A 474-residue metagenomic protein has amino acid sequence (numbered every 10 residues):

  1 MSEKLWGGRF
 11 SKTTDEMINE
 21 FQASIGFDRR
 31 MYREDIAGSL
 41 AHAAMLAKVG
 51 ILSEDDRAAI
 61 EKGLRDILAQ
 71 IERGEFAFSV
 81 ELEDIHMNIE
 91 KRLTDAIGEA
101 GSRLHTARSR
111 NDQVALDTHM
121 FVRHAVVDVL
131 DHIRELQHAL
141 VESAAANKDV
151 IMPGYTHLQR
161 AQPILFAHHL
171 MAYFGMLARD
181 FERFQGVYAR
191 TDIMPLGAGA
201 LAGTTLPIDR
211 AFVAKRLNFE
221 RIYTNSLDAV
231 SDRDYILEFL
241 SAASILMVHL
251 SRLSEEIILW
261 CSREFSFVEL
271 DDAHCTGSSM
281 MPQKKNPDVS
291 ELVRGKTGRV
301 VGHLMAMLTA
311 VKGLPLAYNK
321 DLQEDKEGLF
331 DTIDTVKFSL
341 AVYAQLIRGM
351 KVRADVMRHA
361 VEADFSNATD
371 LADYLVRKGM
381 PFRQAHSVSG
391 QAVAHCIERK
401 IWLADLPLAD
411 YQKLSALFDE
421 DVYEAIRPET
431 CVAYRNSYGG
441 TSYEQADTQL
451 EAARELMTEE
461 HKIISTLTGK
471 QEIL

Functional and structural regions predicted by a protein language model:
M1-G203, I208-A214, T276-G277, D288 (+3 more regions): A helix-coil-helix interface module used to build multimeric assemblies and to scaffold catalytic/cofactor sites
S2-G38, E99-A100, Q283-L474: Glycine-rich cofactor/substrate-binding loops
S39, H86, E90, I236-F239 (+2 more regions): Short runs of predominantly hydrophobic/aromatic residues within well-ordered alpha helices that form helix-helix
H42, G63-Q70, R92, A96 (+16 more regions): Generic, well-ordered alpha-helical scaffold segments in large soluble proteins
T118-V126, L130-D131, A145, P153 (+3 more regions): Charged, flexible cofactor/metal-binding loops and thiol motifs
